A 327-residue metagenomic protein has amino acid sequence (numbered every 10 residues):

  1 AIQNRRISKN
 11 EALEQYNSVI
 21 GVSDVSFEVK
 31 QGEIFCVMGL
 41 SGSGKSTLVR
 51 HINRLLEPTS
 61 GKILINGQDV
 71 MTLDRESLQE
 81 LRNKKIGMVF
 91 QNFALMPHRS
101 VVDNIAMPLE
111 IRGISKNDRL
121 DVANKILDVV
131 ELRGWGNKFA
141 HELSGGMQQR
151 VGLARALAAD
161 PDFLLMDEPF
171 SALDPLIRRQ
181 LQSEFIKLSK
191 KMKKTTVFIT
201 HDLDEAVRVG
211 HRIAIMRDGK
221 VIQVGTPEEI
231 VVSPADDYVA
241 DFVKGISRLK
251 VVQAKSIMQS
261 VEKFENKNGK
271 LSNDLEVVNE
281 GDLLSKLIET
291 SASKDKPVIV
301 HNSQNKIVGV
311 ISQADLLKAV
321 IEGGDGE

Functional and structural regions predicted by a protein language model:
A1-E11, Q68-D69, E110-G113, N117-W135: Conserved ABC ATPase "signature" region
G61-D69: Conserved ABC transporter NBD signature motif
F139-L143, M147: Conserved ABC ATPase signature
A158-D162: A short, proline-enriched helix->beta-strand linker immediately N-terminal to the Walker B motif in ABC-type P-loop
V224-G225, S233, V310: ABC ATPase "signature
K267-K296, V300-S303, Q313-E327: The conserved cystathionine-beta-synthase
